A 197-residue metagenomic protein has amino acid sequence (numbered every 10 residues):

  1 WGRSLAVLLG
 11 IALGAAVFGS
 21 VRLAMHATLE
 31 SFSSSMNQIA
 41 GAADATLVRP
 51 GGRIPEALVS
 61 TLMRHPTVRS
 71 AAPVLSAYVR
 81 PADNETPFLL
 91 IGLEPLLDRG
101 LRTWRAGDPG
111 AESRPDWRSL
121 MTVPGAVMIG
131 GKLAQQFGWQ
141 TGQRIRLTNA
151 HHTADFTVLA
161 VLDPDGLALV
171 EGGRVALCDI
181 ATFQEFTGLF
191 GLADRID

Functional and structural regions predicted by a protein language model:
W1-D197: Alpha-helical transmembrane segments of bacterial inner-membrane membrane proteins
